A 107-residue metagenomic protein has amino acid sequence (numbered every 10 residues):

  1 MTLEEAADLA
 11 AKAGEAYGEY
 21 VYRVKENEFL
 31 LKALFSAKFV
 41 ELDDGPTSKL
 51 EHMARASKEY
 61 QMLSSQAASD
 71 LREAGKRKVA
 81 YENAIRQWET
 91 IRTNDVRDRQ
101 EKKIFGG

Functional and structural regions predicted by a protein language model:
M1-E15: Short, charge-rich amphipathic alpha-helices with coiled-coil/heptad character
A7-A10, L50, L71, R77-K78: Alpha-helical interaction segments
E15, S36-V40, E59, R86 (+1 more regions): Generic surface-pattern signal
V21-V24, E28, K32, S65-R99: Long amphipathic alpha-helical coiled-coil segments
R23-M53: Extended alpha-helical coiled-coil "stalk/arm" regions that act as elongated linkers or oligomerization scaffolds
D44-E73: Short, glycine/alanine-rich amphipathic alpha-helical segment that often forms an alpha-turn-alpha hairpin
K102-G107: Short acidic DE-rich linear segments
